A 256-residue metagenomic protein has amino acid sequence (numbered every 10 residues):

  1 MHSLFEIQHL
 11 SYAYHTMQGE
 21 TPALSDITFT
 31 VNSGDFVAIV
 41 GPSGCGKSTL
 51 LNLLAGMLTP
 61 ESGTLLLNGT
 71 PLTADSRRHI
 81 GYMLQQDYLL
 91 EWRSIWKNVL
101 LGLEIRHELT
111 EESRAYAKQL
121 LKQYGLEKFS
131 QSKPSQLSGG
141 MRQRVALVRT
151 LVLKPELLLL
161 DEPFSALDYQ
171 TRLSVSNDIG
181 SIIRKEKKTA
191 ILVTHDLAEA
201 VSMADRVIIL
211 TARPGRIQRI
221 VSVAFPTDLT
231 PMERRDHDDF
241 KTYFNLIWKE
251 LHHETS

Functional and structural regions predicted by a protein language model:
V40-P42: The feature captures the beta-strand-to-loop junction immediately N-terminal to the Walker
A55: Helix-to-loop junction immediately C-terminal to a conserved catalytic motif
G63-A74: Conserved ABC transporter NBD signature motif
R93-L100: Short coil-to-helix segment of the ABC ATPase nucleotide-binding domain corresponding to the Q-loop/switch region
L100, E111-F129, S181: Conserved ABC ATPase "signature" region
K133-L137, M141: Conserved ABC ATPase signature
V152-E156: A short, proline-enriched helix->beta-strand linker immediately N-terminal to the Walker B motif in ABC-type P-loop
